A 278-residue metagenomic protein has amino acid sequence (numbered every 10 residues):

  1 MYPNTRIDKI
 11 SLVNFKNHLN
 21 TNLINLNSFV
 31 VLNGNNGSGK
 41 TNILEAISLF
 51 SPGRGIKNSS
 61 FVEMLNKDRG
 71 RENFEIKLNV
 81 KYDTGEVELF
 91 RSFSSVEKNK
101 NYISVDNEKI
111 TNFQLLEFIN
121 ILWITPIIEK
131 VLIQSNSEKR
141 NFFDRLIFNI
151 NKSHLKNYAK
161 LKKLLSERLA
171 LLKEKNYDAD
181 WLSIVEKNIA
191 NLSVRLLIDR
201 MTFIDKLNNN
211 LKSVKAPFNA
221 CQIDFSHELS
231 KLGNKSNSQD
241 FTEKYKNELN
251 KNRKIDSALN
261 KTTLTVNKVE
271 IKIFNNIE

Functional and structural regions predicted by a protein language model:
M1-N35, L49, D180-E278: Conserved NTPase motor "head" modules and their coupling/switch loops across ABC/AAA+ ATPases, GTPases, and GHKL ATPases
D8, E45, F74-L78, I271: Hydrophobic residues positioned within well-ordered beta-strands of beta-sheet architectures
L26-M64, Y82, K244: Phosphate-binding glycine-rich loops of NTP-binding sites
P52-E138, I147-I150, H154, N209-S213 (+1 more regions): Nucleotide-state sensing region of NTPase/ATPase domains
S137-N141, K156, K244: Charged, alpha-helix-enriched surfaces in structured cytosolic catalytic cores of large nucleotide-utilizing machines
F142-F143, R168: Short alpha-helical scaffolding segments that buttress acidic/His motifs in well-ordered protein cores
D144, F148-N151, L155-Y158, K162 (+2 more regions): Short amphipathic alpha-helical segments with heptad-repeat character
H154-I189, A216-Q222: Extended, charged coiled-coil "arm/hinge" scaffolds of SMC/Rad50-like chromosome-maintenance ATPases and other large
